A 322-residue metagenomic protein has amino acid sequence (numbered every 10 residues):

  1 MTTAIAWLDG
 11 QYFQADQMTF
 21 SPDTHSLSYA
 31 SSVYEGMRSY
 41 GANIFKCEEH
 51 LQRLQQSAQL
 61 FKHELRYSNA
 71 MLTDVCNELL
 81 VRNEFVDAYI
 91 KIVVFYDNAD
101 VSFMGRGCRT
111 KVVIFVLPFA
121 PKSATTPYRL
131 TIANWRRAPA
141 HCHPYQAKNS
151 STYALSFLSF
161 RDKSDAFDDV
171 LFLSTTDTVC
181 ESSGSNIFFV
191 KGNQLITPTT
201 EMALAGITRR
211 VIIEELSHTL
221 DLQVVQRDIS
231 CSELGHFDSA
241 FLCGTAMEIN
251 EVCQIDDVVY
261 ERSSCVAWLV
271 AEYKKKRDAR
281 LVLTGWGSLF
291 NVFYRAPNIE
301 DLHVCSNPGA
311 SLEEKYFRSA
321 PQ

Functional and structural regions predicted by a protein language model:
M1-E78, R82, F95, V101-L312 (+1 more regions): Helix-start/capping segments and mature chain N-termini
